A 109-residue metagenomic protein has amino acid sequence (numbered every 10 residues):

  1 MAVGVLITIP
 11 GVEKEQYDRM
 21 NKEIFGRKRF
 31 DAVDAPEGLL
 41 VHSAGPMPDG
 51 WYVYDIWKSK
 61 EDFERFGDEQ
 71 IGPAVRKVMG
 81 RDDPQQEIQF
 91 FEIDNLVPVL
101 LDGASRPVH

Functional and structural regions predicted by a protein language model:
M1-Y54, K58-Q70, R81-H109: Short S/T/G/P-rich N-terminal loop/turn motif that feeds into the first structured element of a domain
R76-M79: Helix-adjacent hinge/juxtasegments
